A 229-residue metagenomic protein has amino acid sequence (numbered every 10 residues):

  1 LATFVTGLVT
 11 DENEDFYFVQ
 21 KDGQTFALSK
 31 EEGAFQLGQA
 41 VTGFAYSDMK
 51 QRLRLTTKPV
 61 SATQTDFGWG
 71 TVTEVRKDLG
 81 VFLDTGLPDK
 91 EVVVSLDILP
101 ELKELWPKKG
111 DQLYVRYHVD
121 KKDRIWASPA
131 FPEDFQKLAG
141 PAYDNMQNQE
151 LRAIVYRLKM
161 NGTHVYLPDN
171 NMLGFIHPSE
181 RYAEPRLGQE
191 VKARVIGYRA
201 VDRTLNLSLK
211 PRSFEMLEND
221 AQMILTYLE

Functional and structural regions predicted by a protein language model:
L1-E229: Single-stranded RNA-binding regions, centering on S1/OB-family and related RNA-binding modules
